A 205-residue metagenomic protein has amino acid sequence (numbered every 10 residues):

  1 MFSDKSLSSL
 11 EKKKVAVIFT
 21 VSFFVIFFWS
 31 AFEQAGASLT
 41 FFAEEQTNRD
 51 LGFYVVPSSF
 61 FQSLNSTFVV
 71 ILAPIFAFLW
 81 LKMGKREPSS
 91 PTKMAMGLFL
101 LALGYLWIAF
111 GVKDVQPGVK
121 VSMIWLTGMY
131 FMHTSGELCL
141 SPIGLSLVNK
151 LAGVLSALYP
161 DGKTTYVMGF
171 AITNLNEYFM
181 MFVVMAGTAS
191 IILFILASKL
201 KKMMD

Functional and structural regions predicted by a protein language model:
M1, Y54-R86, M96-Y105: Transmembrane alpha-helices of Major Facilitator/SLC transporters
M1-F53, F76, W80-R86, Y178 (+1 more regions): Intracellular loop-helix junctions on the cytosolic face of multi-pass helical membrane proteins
I26-S30, T67, L103, F110 (+2 more regions): Hydrophobic/aromatic residues within the transmembrane alpha-helices of Major Facilitator Superfamily
Y54, D161-E177: Short, membrane-exposed interhelical loops at transmembrane-helix boundaries
T92-L140: C-terminal transmembrane helical hairpin of 12-TM major facilitator-type secondary transporters
A109, K150-Y166, I191: A gly/Pro-rich, aromatic-decorated transmembrane alpha-helix motif that marks the paired, flexible gating helices
I172-S198: Symmetry-related core transmembrane helices of the 12-TM Major Facilitator Superfamily/SLC fold
